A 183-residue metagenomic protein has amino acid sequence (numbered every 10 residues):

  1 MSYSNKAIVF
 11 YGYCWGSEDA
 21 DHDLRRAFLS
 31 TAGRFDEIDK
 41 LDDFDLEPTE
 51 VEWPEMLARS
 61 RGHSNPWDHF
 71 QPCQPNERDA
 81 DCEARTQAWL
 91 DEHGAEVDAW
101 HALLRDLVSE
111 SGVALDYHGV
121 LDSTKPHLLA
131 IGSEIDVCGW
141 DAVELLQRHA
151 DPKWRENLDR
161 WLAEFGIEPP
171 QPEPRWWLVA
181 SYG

Functional and structural regions predicted by a protein language model:
M1-R160, E164-P170, Y182-G183: Acidic (Asp/Glu-rich) sequence patches and key acidic residues that form negatively charged surfaces used
P174-S181: Core of folded catalytic or high-affinity ligand/protein-binding domains in predominantly eukaryotic proteins
